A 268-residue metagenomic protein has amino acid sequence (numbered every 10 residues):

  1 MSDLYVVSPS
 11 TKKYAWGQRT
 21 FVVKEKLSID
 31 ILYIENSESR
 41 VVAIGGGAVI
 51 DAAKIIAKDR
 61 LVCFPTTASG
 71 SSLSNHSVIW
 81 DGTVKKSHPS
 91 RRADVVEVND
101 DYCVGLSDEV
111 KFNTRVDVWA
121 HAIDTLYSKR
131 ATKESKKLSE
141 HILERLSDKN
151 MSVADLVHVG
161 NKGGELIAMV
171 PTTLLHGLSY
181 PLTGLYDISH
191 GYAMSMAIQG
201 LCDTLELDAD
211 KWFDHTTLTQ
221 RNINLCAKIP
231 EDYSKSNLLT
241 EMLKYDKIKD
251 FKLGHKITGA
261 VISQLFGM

Functional and structural regions predicted by a protein language model:
M1-R40: ATP/NTP phosphate-donor binding region
Y5, K211-M268: C-terminal charged capping/lid subdomain of soluble metabolic enzymes
P9, A68, D101-Y102, I123-Y127 (+1 more regions): Glycine-rich beta-alpha junction loops
D30-C103: Glycine/threonine-rich beta-strand-loop-alpha-helix active-site module that forms ligand/phosphate-binding
G47, W119, H176: Short, conserved catalytic/metal-binding motifs centered on acidic residues
L73-H76, S107-E109, K256, V261 (+1 more regions): A short secondary-structure junction signal
I79-V170: Carboxylate- and glycine-rich phosphate/diphosphate-binding segment that chelates Mg2+/Mn2+
K129-R221: Active-site segments that bind and position negatively charged phosphate/pyrophosphate groups
